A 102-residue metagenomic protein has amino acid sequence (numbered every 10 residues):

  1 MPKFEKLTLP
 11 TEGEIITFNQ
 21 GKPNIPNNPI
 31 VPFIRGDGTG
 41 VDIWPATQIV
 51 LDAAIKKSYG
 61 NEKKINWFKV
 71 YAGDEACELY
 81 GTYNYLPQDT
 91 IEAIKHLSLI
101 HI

Functional and structural regions predicted by a protein language model:
P2-F4: Non-catalytic accessory regions outside enzyme or core folds
L7-L9, E14-K63: N-terminal phosphate-binding or glycine-rich loops at protein starts, especially the Walker A/P-loop of NTPases
T11, L86-P87: Serine/threonine-rich low-complexity intrinsically disordered regions
G60-L86: N-terminal beta-loop-helix "entrance" segment that forms/cooperates in small-molecule cofactor or anionic ligand
L97: An anion/phosphate-binding loop that grips the pyrophosphate of nucleotide cofactors and donors
I100-I102: Conserved small/polar residues in nucleotide/adenosyl-binding loops
